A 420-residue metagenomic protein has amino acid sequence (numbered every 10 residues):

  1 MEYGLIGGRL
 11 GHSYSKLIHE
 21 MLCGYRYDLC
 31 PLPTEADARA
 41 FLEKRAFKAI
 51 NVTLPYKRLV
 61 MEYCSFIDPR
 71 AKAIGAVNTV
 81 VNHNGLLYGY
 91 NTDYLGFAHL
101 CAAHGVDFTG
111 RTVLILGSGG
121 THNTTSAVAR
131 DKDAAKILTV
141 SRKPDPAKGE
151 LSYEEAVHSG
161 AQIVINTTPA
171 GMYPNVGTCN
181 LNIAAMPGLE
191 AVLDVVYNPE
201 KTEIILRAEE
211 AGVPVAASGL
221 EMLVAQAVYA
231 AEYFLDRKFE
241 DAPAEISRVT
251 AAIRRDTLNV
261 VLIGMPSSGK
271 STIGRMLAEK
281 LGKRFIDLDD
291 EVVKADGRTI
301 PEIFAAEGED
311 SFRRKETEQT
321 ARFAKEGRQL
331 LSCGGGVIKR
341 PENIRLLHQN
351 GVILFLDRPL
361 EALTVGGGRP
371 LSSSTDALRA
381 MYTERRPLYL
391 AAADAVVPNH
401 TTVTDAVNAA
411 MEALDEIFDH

Functional and structural regions predicted by a protein language model:
E2-H104, P199-K201, I205-R207, A211-A217 (+1 more regions): Phosphate/diphosphate ligand-binding glycine-rich loop within oxidoreductases
G7, G89-Y94, C101-A102, G110-R130 (+1 more regions): Glycine-rich adenosine-cofactor-binding loop
P31, V195-L258, N399: Adenosine-phosphate binding glycine-rich loop
D131-G149, D289-E291, A295-D296: NAD(P)-binding Rossmann-fold cofactor-contacting core
K148-A216, V337-N343: Rossmann-like adenosine-cofactor binding region
A244-R255, M276, K280, E326 (+2 more regions): NTP-dependent small-molecule kinase module
D290-R345: ATP-dependent small-molecule kinase phosphotransfer cores that center on conserved nucleotide phosphate-binding segments
Q349-L388, A395: A glycine- and Lys/Arg-enriched "phosphate-lid" helix/loop adjacent to the NTP-binding pocket of small-molecule kinases
